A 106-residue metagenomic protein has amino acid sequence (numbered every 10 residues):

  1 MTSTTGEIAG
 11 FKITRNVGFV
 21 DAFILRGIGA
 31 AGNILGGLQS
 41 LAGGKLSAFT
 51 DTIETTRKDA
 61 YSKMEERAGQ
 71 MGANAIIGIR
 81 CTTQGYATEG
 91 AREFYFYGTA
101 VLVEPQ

Functional and structural regions predicted by a protein language model:
M1-G32, G69-Q70, N74, G90-Q106: N-terminal presequence-like segments and the immediate start of the first folded domain
V20, L25, N33-R80: Short, well-ordered alpha-helical segments
Q84-Y86: Short, solvent-exposed loop/turn segments at secondary-structure junctions
